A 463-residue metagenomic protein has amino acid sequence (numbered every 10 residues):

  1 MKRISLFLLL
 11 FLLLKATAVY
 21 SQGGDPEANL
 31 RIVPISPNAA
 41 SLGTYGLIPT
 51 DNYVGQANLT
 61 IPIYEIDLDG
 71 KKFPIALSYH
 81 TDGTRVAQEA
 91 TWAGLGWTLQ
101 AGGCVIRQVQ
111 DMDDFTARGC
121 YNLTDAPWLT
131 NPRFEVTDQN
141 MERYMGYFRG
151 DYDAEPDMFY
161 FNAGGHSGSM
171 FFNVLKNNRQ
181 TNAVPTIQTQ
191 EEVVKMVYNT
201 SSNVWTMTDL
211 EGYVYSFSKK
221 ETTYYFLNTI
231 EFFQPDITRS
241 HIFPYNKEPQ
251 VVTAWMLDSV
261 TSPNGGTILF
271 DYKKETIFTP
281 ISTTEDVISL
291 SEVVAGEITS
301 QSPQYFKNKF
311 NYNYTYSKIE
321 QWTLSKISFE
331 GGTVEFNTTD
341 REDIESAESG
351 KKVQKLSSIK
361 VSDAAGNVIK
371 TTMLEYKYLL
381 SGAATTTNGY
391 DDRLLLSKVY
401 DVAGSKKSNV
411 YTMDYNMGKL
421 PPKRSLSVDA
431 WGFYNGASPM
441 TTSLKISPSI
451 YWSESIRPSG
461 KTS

Functional and structural regions predicted by a protein language model:
M1-G24: Bacterial Sec-dependent N-terminal signal peptides
Q22-M256, S262-P263, Y305-K318, S427-S463: Long, intrinsically disordered, low-complexity, charged/polar and glycine-rich segments
I61, I75, S216-E221, Y245-V252 (+8 more regions): Aromatic-rich beta-strand edge motifs centered on tyrosine
I61, M207, F217, V260 (+4 more regions): Beta-strand-dense domains in secreted/periplasmic systems and polymorphic toxin scaffolds
Q188-Q190, M196-N199, V214, A295 (+6 more regions): C-terminal globular interaction/adhesion domains in large, modular proteins
D209-Y213, K220, S262-T267, K273-E275 (+4 more regions): Acidic, low-complexity segments
L257, W322-K326, Q354-V361, R393-Y400 (+3 more regions): Short, structured motif recognition centered on aromatic/hydrophobic residues
K274-Q304: Short, flexible helix-coil linker/hinge segments at the edges of structured domains or between repeats
